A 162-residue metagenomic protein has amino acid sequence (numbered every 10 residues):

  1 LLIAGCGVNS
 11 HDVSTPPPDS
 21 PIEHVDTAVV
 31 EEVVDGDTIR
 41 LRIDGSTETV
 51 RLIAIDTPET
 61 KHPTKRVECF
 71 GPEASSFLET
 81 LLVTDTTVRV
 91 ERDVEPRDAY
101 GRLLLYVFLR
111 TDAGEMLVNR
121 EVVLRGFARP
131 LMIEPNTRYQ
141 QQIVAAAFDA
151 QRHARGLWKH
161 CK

Functional and structural regions predicted by a protein language model:
L1-I3: Hydrophobic core
G5-K162: Small beta-barrel nucleic-acid-binding modules, primarily SNase/OB-fold domains and secondarily Tudor-like barrels
